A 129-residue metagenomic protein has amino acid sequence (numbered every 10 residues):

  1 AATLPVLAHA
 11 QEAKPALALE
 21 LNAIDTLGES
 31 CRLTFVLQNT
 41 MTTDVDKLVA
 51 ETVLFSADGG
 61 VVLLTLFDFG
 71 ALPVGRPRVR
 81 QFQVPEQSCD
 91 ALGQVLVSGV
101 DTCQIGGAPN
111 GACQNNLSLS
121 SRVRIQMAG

Functional and structural regions predicted by a protein language model:
L4-A10: Sec/Tat signal peptide C-region and signal peptidase I cleavage site
A10-V36, S118-A128: Low-complexity, acidic Ser/Thr/Pro/Gly-rich terminal tails and inter-domain linkers that flank the onset of structured
A16, E86-G129: Terminal connector regions
E29, T42, G59-G60: Detector for glycine-centered tight turns/loop "hinges" at secondary-structure junctions
D44-K47: Short acidic/proline- and small/hydrophobic-mixed sequence motifs that coincide with surface turns and coil-to-beta
A50-T52: Hydrophobic beta-strand segments
F55-G93: Intrinsically disordered, low-complexity Pro/Gly/Ser/Thr-rich segments with frequent PxxP/GP/PP motifs and embedded
